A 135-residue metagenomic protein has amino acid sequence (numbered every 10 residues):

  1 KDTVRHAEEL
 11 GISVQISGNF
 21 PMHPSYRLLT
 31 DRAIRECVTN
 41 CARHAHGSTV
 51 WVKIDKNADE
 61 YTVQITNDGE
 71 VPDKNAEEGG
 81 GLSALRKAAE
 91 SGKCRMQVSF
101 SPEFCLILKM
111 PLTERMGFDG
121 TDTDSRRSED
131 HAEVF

Functional and structural regions predicted by a protein language model:
K1-I12: Short beta-to-alpha transition helix within the HATPase_c
L10-N19, T62, R95-S99: Conserved transmitter core of two-component histidine kinases
S13-R35, A76: Conserved short strand/loop->alpha-helix "switch" segment adjacent to the catalytic nucleotide/phosphoryl-transfer site
R27-V50: Conserved ATP-binding N-box helix of the HATPase_c
T49-D59, T66: Short beta-strand/loop element within the Bergerat-fold HATPase_c
E60, E70-V71, F100-I107: Glycine-rich nucleotide-binding loop
K74-P102: ATP phosphate-binding glycine-rich loop and adjacent ATP-lid/helix-beta elements within ATP-binding kinase/ATPase
T113-F135: C-terminal end segment of the histidine kinase catalytic
